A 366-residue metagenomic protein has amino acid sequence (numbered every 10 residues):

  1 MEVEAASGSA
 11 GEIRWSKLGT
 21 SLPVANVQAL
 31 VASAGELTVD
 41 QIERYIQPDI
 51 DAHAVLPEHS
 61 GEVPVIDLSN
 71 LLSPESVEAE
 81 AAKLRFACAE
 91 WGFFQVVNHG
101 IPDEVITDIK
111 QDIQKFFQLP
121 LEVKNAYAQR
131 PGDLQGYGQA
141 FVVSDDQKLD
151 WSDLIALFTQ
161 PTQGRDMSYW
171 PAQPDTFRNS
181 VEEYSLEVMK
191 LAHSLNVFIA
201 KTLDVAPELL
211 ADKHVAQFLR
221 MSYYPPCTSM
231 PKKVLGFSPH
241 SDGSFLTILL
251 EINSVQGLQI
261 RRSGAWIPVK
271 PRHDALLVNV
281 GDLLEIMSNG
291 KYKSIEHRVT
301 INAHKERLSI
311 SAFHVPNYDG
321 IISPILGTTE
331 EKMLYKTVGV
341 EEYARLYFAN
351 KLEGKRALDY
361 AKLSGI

Functional and structural regions predicted by a protein language model:
M1-I366: Peripheral, non-catalytic segments flanking oxidoreductase cores
